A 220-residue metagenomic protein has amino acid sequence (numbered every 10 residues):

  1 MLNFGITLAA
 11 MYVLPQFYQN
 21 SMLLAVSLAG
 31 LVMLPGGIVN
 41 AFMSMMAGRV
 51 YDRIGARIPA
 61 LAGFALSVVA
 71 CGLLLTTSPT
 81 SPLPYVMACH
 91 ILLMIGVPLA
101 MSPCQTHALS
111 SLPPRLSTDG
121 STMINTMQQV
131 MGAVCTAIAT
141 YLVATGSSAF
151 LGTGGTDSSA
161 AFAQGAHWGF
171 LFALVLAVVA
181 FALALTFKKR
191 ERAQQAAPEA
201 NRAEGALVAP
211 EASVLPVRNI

Functional and structural regions predicted by a protein language model:
M1-F150, F162-E191: 12-transmembrane solute porter fold
L61, L74, G152, L171 (+2 more regions): Structural signal for conserved beta-strand scaffold positions within catalytic alpha/beta enzyme cores
T153-A160: Short, charged, surface-exposed hinge/linker loops at domain edges that act as mobile lids or interdomain connectors
F187-I220: Intrinsic disorder in cytosolic terminal tails and internal cytosolic loops of multi-pass membrane transporters
